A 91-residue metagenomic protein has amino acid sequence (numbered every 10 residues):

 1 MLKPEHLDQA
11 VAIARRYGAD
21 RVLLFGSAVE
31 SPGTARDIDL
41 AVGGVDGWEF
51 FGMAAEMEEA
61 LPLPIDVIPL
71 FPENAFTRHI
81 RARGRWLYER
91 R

Functional and structural regions predicted by a protein language model:
M1-L23, V29-A35, G43-R91: Catalytic core of pol beta-like nucleotidyltransferases
